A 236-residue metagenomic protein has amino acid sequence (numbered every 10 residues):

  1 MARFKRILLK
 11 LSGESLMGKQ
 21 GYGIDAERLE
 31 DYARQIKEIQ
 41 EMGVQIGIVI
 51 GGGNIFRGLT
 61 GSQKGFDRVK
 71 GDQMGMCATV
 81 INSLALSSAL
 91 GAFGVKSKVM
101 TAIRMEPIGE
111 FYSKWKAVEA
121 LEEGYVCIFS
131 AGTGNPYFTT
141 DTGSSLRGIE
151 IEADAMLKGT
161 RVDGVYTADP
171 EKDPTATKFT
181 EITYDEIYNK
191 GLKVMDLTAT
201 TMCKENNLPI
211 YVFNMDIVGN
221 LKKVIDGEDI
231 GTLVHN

Functional and structural regions predicted by a protein language model:
M1-N236: C-terminal catalytic "cap/lid" subdomain
